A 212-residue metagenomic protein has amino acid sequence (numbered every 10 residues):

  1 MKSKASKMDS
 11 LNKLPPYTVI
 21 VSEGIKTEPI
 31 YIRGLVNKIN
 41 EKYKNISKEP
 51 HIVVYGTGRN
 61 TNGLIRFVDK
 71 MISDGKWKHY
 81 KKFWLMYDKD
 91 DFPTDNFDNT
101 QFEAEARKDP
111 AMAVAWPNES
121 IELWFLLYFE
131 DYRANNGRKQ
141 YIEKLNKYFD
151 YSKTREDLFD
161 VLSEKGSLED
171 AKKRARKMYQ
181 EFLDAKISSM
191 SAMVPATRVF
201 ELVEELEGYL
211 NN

Functional and structural regions predicted by a protein language model:
M1-Y17, R33-Y55, D69-N212: C-terminal accessory helical subdomains adjacent to catalytic cores in phosphodiester- and nucleotide-handling enzymes
T18-P29: Catalytic nucleophile-elbow at a beta strand-turn-alpha helix junction centered on a G-D-S/GDSL motif, marking
T27, N60, F92: Glycine-/small-residue-rich active-site loops that bind phosphorylated ligands and cofactors
T57-I65: Eukaryotic endosomal/vacuolar membrane-trafficking regulators centered on PX-domain-mediated PI3P pathways
